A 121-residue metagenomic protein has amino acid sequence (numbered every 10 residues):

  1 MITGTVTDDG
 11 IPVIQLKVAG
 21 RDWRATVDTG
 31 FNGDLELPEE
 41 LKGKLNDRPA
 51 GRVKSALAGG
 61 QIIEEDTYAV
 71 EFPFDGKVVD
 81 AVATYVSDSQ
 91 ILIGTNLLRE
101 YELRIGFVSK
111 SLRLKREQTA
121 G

Functional and structural regions predicted by a protein language model:
M1-G121: Pepsin/retropepsin-fold aspartyl endopeptidases
